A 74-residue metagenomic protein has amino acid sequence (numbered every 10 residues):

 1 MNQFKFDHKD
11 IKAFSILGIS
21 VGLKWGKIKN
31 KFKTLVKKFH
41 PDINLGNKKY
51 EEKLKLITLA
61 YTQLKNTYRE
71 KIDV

Functional and structural regions predicted by a protein language model:
M1-N44, L56-V74: N-terminal J-domain/J-like co-chaperone modules of DnaJ/Hsp40 proteins
N47: A cross-kingdom feature strongest in bacterial/archaeal respiratory oxidoreductases
